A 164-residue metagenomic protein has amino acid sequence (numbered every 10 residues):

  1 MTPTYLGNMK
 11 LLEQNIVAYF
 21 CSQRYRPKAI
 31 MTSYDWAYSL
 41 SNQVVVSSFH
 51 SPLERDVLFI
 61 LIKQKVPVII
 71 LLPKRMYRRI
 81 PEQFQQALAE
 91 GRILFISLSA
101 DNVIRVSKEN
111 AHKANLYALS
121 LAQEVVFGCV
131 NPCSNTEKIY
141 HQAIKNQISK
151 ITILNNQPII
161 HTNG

Functional and structural regions predicted by a protein language model:
M1-A87: Glycine-rich beta-alpha loop segments
L11, D101-R105, P158-I160: A short acidic, often aromatic-flanked loop/helix-cap motif at beta-alpha or helix-coil junctions that lines enzyme
S41, K65, R92, A122-Q123 (+1 more regions): Residue-level detector of structured alpha->beta connecting loops
E54, Y77-R78, S134-N135, I159-I160: Short secondary-structure capping/turn micro-motifs that flank functional sites
K63-R75, K145-N163: Gly/Pro- and small hydrophobic-enriched strand-loop and loop-to-helix capping segments that sit at the rims
K74-V106: Histidine/lysine/aspartate-rich catalytic loop segments that bind and position anionic ligands
I80-L88, E137-I144, T162-G164: Short, aromatic/basic amphipathic alpha-helical patches
I96-I153: Active-site/ligand-binding-proximal alpha/beta "capping" segment
